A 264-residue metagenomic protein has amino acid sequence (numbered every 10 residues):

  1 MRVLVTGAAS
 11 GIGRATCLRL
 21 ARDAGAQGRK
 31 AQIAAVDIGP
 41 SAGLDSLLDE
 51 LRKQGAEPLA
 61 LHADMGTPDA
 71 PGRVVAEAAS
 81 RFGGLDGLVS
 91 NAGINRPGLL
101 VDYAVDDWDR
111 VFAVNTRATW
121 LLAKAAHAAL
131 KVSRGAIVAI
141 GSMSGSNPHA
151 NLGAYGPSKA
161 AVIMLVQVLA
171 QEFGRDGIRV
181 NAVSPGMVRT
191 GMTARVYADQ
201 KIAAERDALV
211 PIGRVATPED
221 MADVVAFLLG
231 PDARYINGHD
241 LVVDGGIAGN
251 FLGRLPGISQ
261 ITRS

Functional and structural regions predicted by a protein language model:
M1-A34: Canonical Rossmann dinucleotide-binding motif of NAD(H)/NADP(H)-dependent dehydrogenases/reductases, specifically
V89, G174, R179, I236-G238: Short, small/polar-rich loop/turn modules that mediate ligand/substrate recognition or access, typified
L99-L100, D107-D109, R206: Substrate-binding pocket helix/loop in short-chain dehydrogenase/reductase
Y103, P148-P157, V168, R254-P256: Active-site loop-to-helix junction immediately N-terminal to the catalytic Tyr of the SDR YXXXK motif in Rossmann-fold
A123, S158, V166: Active-site helix of classical SDR
A128, Q171-R175, R234: Alpha-helical segment proximal to the catalytic Tyr-Lys
S142: Residue(s) in the substrate-gating loop at a strand-loop-helix junction that position the organic substrate next
